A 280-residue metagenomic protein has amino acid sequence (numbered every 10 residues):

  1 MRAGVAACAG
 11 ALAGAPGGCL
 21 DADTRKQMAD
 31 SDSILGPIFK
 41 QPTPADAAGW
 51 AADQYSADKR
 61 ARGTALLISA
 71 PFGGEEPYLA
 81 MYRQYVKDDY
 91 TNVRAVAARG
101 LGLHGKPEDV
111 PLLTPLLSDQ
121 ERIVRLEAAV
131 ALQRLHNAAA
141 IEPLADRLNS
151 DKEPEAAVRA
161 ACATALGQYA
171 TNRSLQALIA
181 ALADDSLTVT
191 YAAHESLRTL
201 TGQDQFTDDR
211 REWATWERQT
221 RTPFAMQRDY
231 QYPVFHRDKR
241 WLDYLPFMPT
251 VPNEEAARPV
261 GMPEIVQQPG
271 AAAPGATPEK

Functional and structural regions predicted by a protein language model:
R2-A15: Bacterial N-terminal signal peptides
G18-C19: N-terminal Sec signal peptide cleavage junction
T24-F39, D58-G73, Q84, N92-K106 (+6 more regions): Structural detector for internal amphipathic alpha-helices that build alpha-solenoid repeat scaffolds
I38-A51, F72-K87, K106-S118, N137-S150 (+2 more regions): Amphipathic alpha-helical scaffolding segments comprising HEAT/armadillo-like alpha-solenoid repeats
D53, R60, P223-F224: Short, solvent-exposed loop/turn elements at domain surfaces
Y55-S56, D89-Y90, Q120-E121, D151-E155 (+1 more regions): Short inter-helical turns and helix N-cap capping residues of alpha-solenoid HEAT/ARM repeat scaffolds
D208-P249: Pro/Ala/Gly-rich low-complexity, hydrophilic intrinsically disordered segments
L245-K280: Compositionally biased, proline/threonine/alanine/serine-rich low-complexity intrinsically disordered stretches
